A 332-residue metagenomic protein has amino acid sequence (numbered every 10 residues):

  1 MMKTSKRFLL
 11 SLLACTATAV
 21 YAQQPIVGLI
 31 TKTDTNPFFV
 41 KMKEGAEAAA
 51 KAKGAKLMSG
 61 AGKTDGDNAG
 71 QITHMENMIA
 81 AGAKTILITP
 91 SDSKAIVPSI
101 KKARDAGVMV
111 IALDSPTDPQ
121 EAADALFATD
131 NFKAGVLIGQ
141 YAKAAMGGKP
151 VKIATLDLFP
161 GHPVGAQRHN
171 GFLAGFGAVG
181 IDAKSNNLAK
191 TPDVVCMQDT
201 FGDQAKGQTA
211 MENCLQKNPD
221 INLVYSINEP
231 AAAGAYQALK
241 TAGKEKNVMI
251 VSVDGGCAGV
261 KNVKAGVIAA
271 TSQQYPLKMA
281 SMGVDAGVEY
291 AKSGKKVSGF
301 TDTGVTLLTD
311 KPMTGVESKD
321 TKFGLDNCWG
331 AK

Functional and structural regions predicted by a protein language model:
M1-A22: Gram-negative bacterial Sec-dependent N-terminal signal peptides
A22-K332: A residue-level marker of the well-folded mature domains of exported/periplasmic proteins
